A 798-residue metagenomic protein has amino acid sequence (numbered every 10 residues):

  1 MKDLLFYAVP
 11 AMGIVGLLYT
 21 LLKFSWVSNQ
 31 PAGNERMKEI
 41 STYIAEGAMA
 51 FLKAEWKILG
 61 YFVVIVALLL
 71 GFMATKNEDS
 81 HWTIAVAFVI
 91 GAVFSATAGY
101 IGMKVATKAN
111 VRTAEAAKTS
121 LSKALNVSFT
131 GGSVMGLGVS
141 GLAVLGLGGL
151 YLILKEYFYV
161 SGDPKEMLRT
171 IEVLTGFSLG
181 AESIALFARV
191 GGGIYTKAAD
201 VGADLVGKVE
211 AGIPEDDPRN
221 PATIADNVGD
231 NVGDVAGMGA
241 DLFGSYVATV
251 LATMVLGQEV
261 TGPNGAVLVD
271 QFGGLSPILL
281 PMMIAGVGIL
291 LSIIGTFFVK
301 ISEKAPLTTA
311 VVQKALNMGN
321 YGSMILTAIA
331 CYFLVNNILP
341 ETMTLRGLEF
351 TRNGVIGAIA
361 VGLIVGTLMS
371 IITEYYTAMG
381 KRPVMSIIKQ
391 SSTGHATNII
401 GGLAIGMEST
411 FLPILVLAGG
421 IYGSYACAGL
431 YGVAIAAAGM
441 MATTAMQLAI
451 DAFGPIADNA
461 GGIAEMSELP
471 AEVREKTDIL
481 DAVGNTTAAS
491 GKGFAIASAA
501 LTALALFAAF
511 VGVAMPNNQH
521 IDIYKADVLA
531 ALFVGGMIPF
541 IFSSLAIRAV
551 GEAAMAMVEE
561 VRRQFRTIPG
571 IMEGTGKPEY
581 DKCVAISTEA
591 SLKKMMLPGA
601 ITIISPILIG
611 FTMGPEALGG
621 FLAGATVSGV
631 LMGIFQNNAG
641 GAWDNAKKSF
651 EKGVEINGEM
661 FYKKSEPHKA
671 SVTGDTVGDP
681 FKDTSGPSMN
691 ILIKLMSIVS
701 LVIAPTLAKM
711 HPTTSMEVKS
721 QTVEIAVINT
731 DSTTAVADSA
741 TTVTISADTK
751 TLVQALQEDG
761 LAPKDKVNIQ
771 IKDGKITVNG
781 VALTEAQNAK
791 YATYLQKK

Functional and structural regions predicted by a protein language model:
M1-S720: Hydrophobic packing and interface segments
T713-K798: Short linear regulatory motifs and low-complexity interaction segments
